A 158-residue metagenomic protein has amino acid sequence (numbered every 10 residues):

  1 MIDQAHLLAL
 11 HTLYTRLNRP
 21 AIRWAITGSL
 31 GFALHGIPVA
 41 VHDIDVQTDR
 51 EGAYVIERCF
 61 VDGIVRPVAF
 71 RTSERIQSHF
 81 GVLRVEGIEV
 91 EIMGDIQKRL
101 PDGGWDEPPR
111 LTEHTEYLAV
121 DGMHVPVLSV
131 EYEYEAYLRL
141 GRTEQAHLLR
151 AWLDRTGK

Functional and structural regions predicted by a protein language model:
M1-A25, G52, R150, D154-K158: Helical scaffold of the NTase/Pol beta-like nucleotidyltransferase catalytic core
L13-I44, T48-R50, V55: Active-site nucleotide-donor binding segment shared across nucleotidyl transfer reactions
T15, F80-G81, T115-E116: Residue-level detector of beta-strand structural context in well-folded domains
N18, R84, A119: Anion (oxyanion) recognition and catalysis
G31-F32, Q97-R99, Y132-E133: Short, solvent-exposed loop/turn segments at secondary-structure junctions
E51-P67: Amphipathic alpha-helical segments
V65-P101: Conserved catalytic core of two-metal-ion nucleotidyltransferases
D102-K158: Catalytic cores of NTP-dependent nucleotidyl/adenyl transfer enzymes across multiple folds
